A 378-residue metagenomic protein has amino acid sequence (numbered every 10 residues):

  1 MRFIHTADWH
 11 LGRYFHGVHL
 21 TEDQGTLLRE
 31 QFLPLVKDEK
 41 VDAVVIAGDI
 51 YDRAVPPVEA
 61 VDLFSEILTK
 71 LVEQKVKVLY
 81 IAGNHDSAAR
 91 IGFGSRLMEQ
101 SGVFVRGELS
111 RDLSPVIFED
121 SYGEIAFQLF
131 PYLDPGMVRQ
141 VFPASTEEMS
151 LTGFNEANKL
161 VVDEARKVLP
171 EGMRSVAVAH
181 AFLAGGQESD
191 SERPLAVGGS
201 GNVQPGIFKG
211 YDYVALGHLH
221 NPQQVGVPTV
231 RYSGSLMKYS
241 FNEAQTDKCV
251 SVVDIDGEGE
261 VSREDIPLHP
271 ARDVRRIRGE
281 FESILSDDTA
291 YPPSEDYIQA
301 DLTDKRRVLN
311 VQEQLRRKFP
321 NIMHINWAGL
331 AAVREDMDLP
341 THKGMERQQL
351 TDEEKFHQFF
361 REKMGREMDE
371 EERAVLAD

Functional and structural regions predicted by a protein language model:
M1-T69, E73, A177, E371-R373: N-terminal active-site segment of His-dependent metallophosphoesterases
I4, V45, L79, R106 (+5 more regions): Hydrophobic/aromatic beta-strand patches that form the interior of the parallel beta-sheet core in alpha/beta enzyme
D8, V44, D49, F64 (+7 more regions): Divalent metal-coordination and catalytic microenvironments
D38, A43, I255-D378: Accessory, non-catalytic peripheral segments of nucleic-acid enzymes
P56, E73-Q74, H85-G226: His/Asp/Glu-rich metal-coordinating catalytic cores of metallo-dependent phosphodiesterases/hydrolases acting on
T69, L79-H85, P131-D134, Q299: Divalent metal-dependent hydrolysis catalytic cores, especially in the metallo-beta-lactamase
V72-Y80, P293-D296: Short, surface-exposed connector motifs at secondary-structure boundaries
L113-I125, F130, V230-S294: Binuclear metal-dependent phosphoesterase catalytic core
